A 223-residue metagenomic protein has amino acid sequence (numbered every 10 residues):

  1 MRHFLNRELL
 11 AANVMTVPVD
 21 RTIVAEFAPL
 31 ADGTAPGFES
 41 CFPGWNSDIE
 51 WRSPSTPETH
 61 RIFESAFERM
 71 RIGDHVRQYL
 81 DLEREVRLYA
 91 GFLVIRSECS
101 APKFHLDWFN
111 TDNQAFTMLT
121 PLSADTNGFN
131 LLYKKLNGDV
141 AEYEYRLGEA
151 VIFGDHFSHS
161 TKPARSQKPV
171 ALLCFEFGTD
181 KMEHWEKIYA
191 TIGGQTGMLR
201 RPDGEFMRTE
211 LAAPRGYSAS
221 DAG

Functional and structural regions predicted by a protein language model:
M1-L80: Non-heme Fe(II)/2-oxoglutarate
V17, G37, C41, D48 (+4 more regions): Intrinsically disordered, low-complexity, compositionally biased regions/tails
S53-F67, F116-T126, Q195-R200: Short N-terminal helix-initiation segments at or just after the protein's N-terminus
T59-F63, P102-F109, G204-F206: Short, charged low-complexity intrinsically disordered segments located at boundaries of structured domains
R61, K168-P169: Short, surface-exposed loop and linker segments with low hydrophobicity and enrichment for Pro/Ser/Thr
D81-E83, S218: Short coil/loop linkers at secondary-structure junctions
R84-Y89, I95-K162, P169-L172, E176-G194: Catalytic core of non-heme Fe(II) oxygenases with the double-stranded beta-helix
F175-G216, D221: Double-stranded beta-helix
